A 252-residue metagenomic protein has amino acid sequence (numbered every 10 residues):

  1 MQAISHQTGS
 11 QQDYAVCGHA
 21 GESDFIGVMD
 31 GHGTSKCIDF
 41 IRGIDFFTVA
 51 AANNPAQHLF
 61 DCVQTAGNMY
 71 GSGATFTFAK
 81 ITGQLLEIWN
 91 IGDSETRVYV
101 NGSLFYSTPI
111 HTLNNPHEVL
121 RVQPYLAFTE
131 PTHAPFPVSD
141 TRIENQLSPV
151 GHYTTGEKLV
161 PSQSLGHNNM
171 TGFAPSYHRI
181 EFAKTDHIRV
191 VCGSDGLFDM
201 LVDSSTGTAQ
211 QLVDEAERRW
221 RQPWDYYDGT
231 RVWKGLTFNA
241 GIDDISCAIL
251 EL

Functional and structural regions predicted by a protein language model:
M1-T48, G67-Y99, E157-I188, A240-I245: N-terminal entry segment of metal-dependent catalytic domains or homologous docking segments
G21, I38, V100-S103, D203-S204 (+1 more regions): Short, function-defining helix-loop hinge/capping sites that tune catalysis or transport
S35-K36, P116, M200-L201: Loop/helix-junction capping segments adjacent to catalytic residues or to phosphate/diphosphate-binding pockets
I38, A56, F60, G73-A74 (+5 more regions): Generic preference for well-ordered alpha-helical elements
R42-M69, T108-L113, Y125, V202-G229: Helix-loop-helix
A66, P149, T155-L252: C-terminal catalytic subdomain
I91-S94, N101, I110, G196: An acidic- and aromatic-residue-enriched active-site/binding cleft used to recognize and process polar
S103-T154, K158-V160, S164: Glycine-rich phosphate-binding loop plus the immediately following alpha-helix
